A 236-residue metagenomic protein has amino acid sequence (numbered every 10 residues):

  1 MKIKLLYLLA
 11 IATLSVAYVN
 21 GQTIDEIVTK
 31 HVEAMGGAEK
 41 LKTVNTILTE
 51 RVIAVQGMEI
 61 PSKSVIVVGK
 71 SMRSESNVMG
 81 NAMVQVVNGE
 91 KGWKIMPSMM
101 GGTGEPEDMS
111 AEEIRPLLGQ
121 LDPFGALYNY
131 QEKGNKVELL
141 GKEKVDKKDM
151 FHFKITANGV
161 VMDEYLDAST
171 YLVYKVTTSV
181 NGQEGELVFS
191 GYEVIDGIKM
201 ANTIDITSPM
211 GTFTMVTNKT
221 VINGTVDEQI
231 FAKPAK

Functional and structural regions predicted by a protein language model:
M1-I24: Bacterial Sec-dependent N-terminal signal peptides
A17, N88, E143, L166-D167 (+1 more regions): Hydrophobic alpha-helical segments, especially N-terminal targeting/anchoring helices
N20-V28, E33, K94-V160, Q183 (+1 more regions): Flexible, processing/modification-adjacent segments and terminal tails in exported/periplasmic/extracellular proteins
E26-M100: N-terminal mature ectodomain segment of secretory-pathway/periplasmic proteins
L48-V52, E75, W93, K142 (+3 more regions): Residue-level detector of beta-strand face positions
A54-P61, S71-M72, V78-A82, M96-M99 (+6 more regions): Subset-of-secretome marker
S62-K63, M72-S74, M83, N135 (+5 more regions): Residue-level detector of beta-strand structural context in well-folded domains
K148-K233: Gly/Pro-enriched, hydrophobic low-complexity segments that function as extracytoplasmic propeptides/linkers
